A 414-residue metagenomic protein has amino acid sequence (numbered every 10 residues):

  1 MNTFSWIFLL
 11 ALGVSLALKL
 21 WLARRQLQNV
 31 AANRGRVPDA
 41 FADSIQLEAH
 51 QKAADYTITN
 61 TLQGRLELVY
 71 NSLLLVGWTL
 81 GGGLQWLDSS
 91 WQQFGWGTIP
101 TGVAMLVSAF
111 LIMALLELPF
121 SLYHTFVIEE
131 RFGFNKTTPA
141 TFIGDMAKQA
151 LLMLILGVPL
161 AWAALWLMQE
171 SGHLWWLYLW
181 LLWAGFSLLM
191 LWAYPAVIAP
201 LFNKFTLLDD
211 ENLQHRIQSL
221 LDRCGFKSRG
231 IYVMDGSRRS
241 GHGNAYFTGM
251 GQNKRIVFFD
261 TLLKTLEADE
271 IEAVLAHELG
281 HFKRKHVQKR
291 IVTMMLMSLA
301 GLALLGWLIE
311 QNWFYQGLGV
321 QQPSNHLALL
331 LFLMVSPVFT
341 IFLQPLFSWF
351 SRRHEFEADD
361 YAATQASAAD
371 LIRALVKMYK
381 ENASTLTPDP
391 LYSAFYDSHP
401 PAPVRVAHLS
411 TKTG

Functional and structural regions predicted by a protein language model:
N2-Q322, V338-G414: Polar-ligand-bearing catalytic/cofactor-coordination segments of membrane-embedded or membrane-tethered inner-membrane
L331-V335: Alpha-helical transmembrane segments
